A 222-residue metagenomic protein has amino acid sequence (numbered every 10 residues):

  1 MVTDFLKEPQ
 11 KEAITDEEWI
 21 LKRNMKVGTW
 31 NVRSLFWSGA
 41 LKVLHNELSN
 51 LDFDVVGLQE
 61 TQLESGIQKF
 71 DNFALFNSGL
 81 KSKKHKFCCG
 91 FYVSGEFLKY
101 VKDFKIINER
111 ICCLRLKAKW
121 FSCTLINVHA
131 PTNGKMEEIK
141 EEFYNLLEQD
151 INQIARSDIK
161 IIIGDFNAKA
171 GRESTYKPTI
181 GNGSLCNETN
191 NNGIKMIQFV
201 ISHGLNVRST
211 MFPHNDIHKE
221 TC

Functional and structural regions predicted by a protein language model:
M1-C222: A shared catalytic/ligand-binding motif for oxyanion handling
